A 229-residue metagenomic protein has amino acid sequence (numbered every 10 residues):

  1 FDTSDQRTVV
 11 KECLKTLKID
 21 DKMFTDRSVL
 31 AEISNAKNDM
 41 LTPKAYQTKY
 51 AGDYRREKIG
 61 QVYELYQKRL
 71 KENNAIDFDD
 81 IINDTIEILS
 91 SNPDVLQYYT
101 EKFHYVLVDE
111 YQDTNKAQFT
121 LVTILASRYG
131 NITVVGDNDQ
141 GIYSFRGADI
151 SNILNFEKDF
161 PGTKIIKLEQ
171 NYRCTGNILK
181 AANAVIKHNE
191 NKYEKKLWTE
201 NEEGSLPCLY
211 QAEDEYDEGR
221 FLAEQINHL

Functional and structural regions predicted by a protein language model:
F1-Y105, G130, I150, H188 (+4 more regions): A basic/glycine-biased coupling hinge at the interface between accessory DNA-binding modules
V108-Y111, K116-R220, E224: Conserved RecA-like helicase ATPase core segment that couples NTP binding/hydrolysis to strand translocation
